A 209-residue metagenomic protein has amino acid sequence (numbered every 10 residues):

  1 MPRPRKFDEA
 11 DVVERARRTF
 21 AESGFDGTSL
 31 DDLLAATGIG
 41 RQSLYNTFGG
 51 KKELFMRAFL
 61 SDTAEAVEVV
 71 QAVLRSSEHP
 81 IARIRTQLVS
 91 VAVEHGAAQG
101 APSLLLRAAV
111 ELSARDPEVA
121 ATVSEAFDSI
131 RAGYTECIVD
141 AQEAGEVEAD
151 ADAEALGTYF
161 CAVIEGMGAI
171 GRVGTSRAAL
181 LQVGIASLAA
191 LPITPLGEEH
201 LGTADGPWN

Functional and structural regions predicted by a protein language model:
D11, R15-E53, R57: Helix-turn-helix
R57, E68-A101, A153-F160, T203: Hydrophobic alpha-helical connector segments
L60-A66: Short, basic, alpha-helical segments at the C-terminal edge of helix-turn-helix-like DNA-binding modules
R83, A97-E118: Amphipathic alpha-helical segments used for helix-helix packing
T86-V93, D128-A132, E136-D140, V173-N209: C-terminal peripheral helix-coil segments that are non-catalytic and often amphipathic
R107, A151-I170, Q182-A190, N209: Hydrophobic alpha-helical segments that form the core of small-molecule binding pockets and/or dimer interfaces
P117-E143, A155: Amphipathic alpha-helical packing segments from all-alpha helical-bundle domains
